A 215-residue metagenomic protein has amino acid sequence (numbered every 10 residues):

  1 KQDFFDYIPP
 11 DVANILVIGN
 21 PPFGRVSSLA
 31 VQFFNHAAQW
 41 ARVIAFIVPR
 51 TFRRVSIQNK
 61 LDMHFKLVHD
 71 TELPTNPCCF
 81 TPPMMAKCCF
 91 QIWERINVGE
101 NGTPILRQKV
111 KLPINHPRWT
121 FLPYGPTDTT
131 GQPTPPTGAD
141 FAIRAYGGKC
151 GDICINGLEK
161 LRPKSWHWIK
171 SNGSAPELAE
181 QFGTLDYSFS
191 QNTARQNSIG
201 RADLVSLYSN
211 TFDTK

Functional and structural regions predicted by a protein language model:
K1-K215: Class I S-adenosyl-L-methionine-dependent methyltransferase catalytic core
